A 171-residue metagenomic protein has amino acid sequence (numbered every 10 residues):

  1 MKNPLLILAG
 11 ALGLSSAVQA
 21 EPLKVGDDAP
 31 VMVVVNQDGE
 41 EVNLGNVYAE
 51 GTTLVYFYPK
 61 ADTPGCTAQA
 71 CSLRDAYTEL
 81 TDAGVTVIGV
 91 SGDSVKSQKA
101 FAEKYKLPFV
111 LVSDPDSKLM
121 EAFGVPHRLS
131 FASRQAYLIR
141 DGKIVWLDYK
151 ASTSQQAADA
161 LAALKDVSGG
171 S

Functional and structural regions predicted by a protein language model:
N3-V31: N-proximal helix/coil linker or "cap" segments that precede and/or mark the start of modular domains
A29-P30, T52, S133-Q135: Short loop/turn microsegments at loop-to-beta-strand junctions
M32-T52: A short beta-strand-turn-helix
V47-T67: Short active-site neighborhood of thiol/selenol oxidoreductases, capturing the structured segment around
G65-E79: Typically the conserved alpha-helix immediately C-terminal to a functionally engaged Cys/Sec in thioredoxin-like
I88, F101-R134: Short, internal strand/loop/helix patches that form the active-site neighborhood or redox-interaction surface
S133-S171: Thiol-/selenol-based redox modules, centered on thioredoxin-like and closely related oxidoreductase domains
